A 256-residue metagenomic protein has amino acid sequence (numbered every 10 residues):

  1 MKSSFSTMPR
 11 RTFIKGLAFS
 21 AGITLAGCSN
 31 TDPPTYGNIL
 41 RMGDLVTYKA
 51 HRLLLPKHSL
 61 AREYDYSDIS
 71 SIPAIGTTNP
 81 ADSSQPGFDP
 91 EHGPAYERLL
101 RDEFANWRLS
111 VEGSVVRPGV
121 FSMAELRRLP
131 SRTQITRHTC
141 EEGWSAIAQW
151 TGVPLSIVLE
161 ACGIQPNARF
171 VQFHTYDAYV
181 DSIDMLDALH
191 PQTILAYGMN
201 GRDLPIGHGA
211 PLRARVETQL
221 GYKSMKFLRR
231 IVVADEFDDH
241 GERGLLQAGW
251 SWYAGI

Functional and structural regions predicted by a protein language model:
K2-D102, L109, A161-I256: Extended, aromatic/histidine-rich regions of cofactor-dependent oxidoreductases associated with respiratory
Y96-A146: A glycine-rich, hydrophobic loop/mini-helix early in the fold
N106, S110, W150, P154-I157 (+1 more regions): Extracytoplasmic/secreted proteins, especially bacterial periplasmic and envelope-associated proteins
G113-V115, E125-R127, E142-W144, G152 (+3 more regions): A mature extracytoplasmic/lumenal domain signature
S122, P154-V158, R215: Short, hydrophobic/aromatic alpha-helical segments in well-folded domains
R132-D181: Mid-length scaffold segments of soluble, non-membrane domains
